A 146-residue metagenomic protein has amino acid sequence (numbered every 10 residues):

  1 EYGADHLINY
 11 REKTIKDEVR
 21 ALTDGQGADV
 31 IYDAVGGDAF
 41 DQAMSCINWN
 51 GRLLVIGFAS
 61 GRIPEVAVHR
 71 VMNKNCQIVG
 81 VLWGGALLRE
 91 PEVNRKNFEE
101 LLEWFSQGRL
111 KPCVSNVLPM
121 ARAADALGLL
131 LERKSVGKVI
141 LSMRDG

Functional and structural regions predicted by a protein language model:
E1-A39, E90-K96: Adenosine-nucleotide cofactor-binding segment
I8, P64, N116-P119: A structural signal for short, well-ordered beta-strand elements
K16, R20, M44-S45, H69 (+3 more regions): Solvent-exposed, non-membrane alpha-helical residues enriched in polar/charged side chains
D24, N48, K134-S135: Short conserved AdoMet
D29-Y32, R52-V55, P112-S115: Short catalytic-loop micro-motif centered on adjacent basic/acidic residues
D38-L110, S142-G146: Glycine-rich phosphate-binding loop and adjacent beta-alpha segment of Rossmann(oid) nucleotide-cofactor-binding
L102, Q107-N116, A124-G146: C-terminal capping/lid region of NAD(P)-dependent oxidoreductase domains
